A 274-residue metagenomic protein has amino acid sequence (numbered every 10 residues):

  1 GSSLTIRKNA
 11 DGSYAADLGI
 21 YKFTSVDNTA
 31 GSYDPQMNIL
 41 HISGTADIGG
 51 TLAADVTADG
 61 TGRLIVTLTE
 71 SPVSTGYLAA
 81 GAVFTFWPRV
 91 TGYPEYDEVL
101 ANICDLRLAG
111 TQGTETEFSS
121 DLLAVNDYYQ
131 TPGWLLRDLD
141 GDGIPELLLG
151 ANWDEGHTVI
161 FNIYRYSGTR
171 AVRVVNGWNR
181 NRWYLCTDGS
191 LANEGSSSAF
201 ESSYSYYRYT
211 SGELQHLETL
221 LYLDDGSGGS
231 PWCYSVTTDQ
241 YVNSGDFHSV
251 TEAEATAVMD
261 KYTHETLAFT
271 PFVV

Functional and structural regions predicted by a protein language model:
G1-T5, E70, A79, V83-R89: Tryptophan-anchored aromatic micro-motifs
S2-I39: N-terminal glycine/threonine-rich, aromatic-flanked beta-hairpin/loop signature
G81, P88-A109, E194-V274: Acidic, small-residue rich beta-repeat scaffolds with periodic aromatic anchors
T91-Y129, R170-R182: Blade-edge motifs of beta-propeller repeat domains
Q130-L139, N181-S190: Beta-propeller blade termini
G141-A151, S190-N193: Acidic/hydrophobic-patterned starts of short beta strands in beta-sheet-rich repeat architectures
W153-G156, S198-A199: Short glycine/acidic-enriched loop and turn motifs that connect beta-strands
I160-V174, Y207-T210: Beta-propeller blade repeat segments, especially FG-GAP/WD-type strand-to-loop junctions in 6- to 7-bladed propeller
